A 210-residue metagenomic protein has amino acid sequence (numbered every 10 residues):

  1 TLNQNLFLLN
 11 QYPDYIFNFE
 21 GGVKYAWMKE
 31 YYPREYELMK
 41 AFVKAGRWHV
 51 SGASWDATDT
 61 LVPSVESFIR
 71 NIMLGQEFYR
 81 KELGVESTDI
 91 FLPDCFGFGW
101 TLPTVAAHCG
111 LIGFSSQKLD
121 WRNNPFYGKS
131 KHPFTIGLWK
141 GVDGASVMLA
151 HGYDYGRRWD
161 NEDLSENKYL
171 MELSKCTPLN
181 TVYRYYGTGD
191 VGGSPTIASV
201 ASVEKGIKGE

Functional and structural regions predicted by a protein language model:
T1-E210: Catalytic-domain carbohydrate-binding cleft regions of carbohydrate-active enzymes
